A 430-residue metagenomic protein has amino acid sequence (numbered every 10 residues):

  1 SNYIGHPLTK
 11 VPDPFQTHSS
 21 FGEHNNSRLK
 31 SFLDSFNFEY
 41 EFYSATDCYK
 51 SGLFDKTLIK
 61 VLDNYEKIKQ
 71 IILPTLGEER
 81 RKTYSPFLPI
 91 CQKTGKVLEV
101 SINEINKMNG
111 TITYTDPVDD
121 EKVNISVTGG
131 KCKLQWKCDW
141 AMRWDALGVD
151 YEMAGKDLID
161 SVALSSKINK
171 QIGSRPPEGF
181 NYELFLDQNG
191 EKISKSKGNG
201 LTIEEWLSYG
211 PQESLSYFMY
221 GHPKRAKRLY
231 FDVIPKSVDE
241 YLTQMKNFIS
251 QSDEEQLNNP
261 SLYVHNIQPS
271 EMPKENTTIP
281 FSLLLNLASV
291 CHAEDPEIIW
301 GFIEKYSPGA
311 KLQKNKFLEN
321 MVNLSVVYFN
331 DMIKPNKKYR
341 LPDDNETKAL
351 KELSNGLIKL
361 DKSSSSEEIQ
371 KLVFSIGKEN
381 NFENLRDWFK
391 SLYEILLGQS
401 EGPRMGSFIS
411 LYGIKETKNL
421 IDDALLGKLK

Functional and structural regions predicted by a protein language model:
S1-K69, S165, I172: N-terminal Rossmann-like or analogous alpha/beta NTP/dinucleotide-binding catalytic cores that position adenine
K69, K82, P86, W300-K430: Basic, alpha-helical terminal appendages of large translation-related enzymes
Y84-F87, G110-I112: Short metal-coordination and nucleic-acid-contact micro-motifs, chiefly zinc-binding Cys/His arrays
L88-T94, Y114-D116: Short cysteine-rich clusters marking metal-coordination/redox-active sites
K93-K96, E121: Short Cys/His-rich local motifs and their 1-3 flanking residues in nucleic-acid-associated proteins and small
L98-E104, N124-V127: Short Cys/His-rich "knuckle" micro-motifs
N106-D120: Cysteine-rich micro-motifs
D157-V162, I172, Y182-N323, L397-K430: Catalytic adenosine-cofactor/nucleotide-binding cores of aminoacyl-tRNA synthetases and other
